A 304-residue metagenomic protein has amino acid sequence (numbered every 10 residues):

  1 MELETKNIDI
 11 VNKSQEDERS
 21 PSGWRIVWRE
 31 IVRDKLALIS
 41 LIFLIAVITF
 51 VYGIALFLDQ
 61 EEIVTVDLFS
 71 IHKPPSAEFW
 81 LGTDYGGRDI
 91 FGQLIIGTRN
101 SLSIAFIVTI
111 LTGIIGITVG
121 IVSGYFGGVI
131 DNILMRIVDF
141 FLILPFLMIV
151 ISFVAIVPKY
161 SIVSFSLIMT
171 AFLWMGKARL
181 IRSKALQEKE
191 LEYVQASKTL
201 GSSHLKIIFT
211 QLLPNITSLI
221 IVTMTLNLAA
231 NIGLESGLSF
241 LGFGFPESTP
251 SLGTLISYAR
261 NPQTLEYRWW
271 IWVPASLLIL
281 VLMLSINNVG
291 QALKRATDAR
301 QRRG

Functional and structural regions predicted by a protein language model:
M1-I42, N288-G304: Transmembrane alpha-helical segments of polytopic membrane transport and secretion proteins
L3, F50-T83, G237-P250: Hydrophobic alpha-helical transmembrane segments of membrane transport/permease proteins and related membrane-embedded
V27-V32, V64-T109, S257-V273: Periplasmic/extracellular loop-to-transmembrane helix junction in inner-membrane transport proteins
S40-L41, I90-Y125, L282: Transmembrane alpha-helix signature in integral membrane proteins
W80, D84, I90, I114-G116 (+2 more regions): Generic hydrophobic transmembrane alpha-helix motif, especially the helices
R88-S103, I107, G127-D131, M135 (+2 more regions): Amphipathic cytosolic juxtamembrane alpha-helices at the membrane-cytosol interface of multi-pass membrane transporters
A155-I156, K184-A185, L226, L234-L278: Glycine-rich helix-loop "coupling/hinge" segments at transmembrane-helix boundaries in multipass transporters
F172, M224-L226, R268-G304: C-terminal transmembrane helix and the adjacent membrane-cytosol boundary/short C-terminal tail of inner/organellar
